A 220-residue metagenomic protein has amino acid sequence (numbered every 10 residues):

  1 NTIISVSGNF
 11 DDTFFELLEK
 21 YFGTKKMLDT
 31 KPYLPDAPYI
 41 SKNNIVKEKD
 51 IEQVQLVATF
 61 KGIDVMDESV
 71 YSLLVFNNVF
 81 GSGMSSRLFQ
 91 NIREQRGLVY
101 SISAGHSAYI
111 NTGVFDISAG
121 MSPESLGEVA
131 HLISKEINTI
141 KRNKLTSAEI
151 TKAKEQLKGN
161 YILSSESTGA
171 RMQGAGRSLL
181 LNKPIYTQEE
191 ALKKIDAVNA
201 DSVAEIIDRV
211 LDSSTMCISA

Functional and structural regions predicted by a protein language model:
N1-T30, D64, G81, E94-A220: Charge-rich, well-structured scaffold segments of protease-associated domains
T30-R87, K194: His/Glu-based metal-binding/catalytic segments typifying zinc-dependent metallopeptidases
R87-Q95: Short amphipathic alpha-helix segments
